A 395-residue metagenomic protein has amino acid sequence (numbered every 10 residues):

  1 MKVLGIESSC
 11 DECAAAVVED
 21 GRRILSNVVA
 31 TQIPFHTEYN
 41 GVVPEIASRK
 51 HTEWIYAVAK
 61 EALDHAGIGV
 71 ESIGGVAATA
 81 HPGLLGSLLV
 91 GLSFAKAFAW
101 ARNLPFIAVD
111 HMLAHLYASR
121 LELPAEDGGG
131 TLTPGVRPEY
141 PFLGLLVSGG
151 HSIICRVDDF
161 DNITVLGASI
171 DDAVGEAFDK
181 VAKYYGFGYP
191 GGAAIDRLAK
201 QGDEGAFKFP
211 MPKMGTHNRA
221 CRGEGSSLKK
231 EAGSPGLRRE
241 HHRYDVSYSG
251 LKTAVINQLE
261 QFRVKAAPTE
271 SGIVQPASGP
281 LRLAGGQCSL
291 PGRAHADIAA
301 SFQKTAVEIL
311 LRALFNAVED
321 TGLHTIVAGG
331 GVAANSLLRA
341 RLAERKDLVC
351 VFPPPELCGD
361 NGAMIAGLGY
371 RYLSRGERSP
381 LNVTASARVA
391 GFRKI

Functional and structural regions predicted by a protein language model:
M1-A220, L228-I395: Acidic, glycine-enriched active-site microenvironments
